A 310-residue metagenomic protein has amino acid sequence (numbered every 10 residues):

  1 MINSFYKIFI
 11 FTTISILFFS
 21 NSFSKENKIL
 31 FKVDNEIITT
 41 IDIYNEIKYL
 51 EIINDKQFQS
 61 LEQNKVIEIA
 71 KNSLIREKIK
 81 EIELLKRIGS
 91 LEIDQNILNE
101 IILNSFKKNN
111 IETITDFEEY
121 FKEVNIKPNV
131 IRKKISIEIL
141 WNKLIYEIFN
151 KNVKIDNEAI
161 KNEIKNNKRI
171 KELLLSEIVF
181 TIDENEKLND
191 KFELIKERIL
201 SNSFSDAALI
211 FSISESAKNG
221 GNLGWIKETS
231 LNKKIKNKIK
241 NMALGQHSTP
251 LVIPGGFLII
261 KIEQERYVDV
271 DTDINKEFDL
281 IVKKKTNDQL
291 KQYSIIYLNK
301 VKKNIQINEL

Functional and structural regions predicted by a protein language model:
M1-N72, Y146, I307-L310: Short, low-structural-confidence N-terminal segments
L61-L310: Peptidyl-prolyl cis-trans isomerase
